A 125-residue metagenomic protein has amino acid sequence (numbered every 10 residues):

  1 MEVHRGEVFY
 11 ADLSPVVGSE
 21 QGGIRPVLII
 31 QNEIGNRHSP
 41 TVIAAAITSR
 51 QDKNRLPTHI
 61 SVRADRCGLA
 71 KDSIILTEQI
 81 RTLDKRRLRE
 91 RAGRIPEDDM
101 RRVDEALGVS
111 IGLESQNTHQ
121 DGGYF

Functional and structural regions predicted by a protein language model:
M1, D65-F125: C-terminal terminal-subdomain/extension
M1-V3, G35: Short, surface-exposed loop and linker segments with low hydrophobicity and enrichment for Pro/Ser/Thr
S14-G18: Short, charged beta-turn/beta-strand-edge "cap" motif at the junction between a beta-strand and an adjacent loop
S19-I24, I29-D65: Compact nucleic-acid interaction/catalytic patches
